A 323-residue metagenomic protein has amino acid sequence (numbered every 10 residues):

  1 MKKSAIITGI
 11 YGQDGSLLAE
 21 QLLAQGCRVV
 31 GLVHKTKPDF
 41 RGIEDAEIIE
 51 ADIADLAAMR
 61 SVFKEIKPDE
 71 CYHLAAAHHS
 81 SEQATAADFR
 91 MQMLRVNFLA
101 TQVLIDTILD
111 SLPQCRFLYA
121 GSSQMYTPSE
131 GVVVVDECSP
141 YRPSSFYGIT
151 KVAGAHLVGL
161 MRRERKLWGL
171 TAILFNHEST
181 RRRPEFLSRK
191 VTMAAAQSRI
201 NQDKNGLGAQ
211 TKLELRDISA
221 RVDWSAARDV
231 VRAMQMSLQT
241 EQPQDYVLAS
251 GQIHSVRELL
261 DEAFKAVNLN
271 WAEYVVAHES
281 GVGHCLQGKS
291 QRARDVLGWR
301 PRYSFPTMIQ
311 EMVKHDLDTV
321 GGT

Functional and structural regions predicted by a protein language model:
M1-H177, Y303: N-terminal Rossmann-like NAD(P)+-binding domain of SDR-like oxidoreductases, especially those catalyzing
T8, L94-F98, G148, R181 (+5 more regions): Short, solvent-exposed loop/helix junctions and linker helices that flank or host conserved functional motifs
G31-L32, A195-T323: C-terminal substrate-binding subdomain of Rossmann-fold SDR/epimerase-dehydratase oxidoreductases
R41-E44, S129-V133, R181-F186, A227-R228 (+1 more regions): Short aromatic-enriched loop/helix-cap "lid" or pocket-rim segments at secondary-structure transitions that line
A153-M161, K190-V191, L259, A263: Hydrophobic alpha-helix immediately C-terminal to the catalytic Tyr-X-X-X-Lys motif of short-chain
N176-T180, A220-R221: Short histidine/acidic/glycine/proline-rich micro-motifs that form metal- and phosphate-coordinating active-site loops
